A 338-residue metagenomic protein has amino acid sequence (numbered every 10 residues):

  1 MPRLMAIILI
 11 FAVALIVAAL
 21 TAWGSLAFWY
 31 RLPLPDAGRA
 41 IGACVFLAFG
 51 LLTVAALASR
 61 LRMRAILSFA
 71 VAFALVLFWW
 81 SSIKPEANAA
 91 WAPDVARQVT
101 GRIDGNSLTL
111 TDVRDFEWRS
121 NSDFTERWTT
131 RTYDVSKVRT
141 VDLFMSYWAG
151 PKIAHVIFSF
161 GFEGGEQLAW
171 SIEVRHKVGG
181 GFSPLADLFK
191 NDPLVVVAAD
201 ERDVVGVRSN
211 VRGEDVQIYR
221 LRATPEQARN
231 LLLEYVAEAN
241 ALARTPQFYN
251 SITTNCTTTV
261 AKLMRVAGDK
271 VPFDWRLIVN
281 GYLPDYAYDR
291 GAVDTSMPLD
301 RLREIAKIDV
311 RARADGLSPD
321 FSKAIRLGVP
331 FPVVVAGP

Functional and structural regions predicted by a protein language model:
P2-T53, V236-P338: Activation targets extended, charge/polar-rich intrinsically disordered C-terminal tails
L26-D36, S59-R62, E86, A90: Juxtamembrane transmembrane-helix termini
C44-A70: Cytosolic-side transmembrane helix boundary signature
R62-P85: Internal/C-terminal transmembrane anchor helices
K84-D104: Alpha-helical transmembrane signal-anchor/signal-peptide segments
I103-S107, G161-G165, A223-A228: A short, structured loop/turn motif at beta-sheet edges
L108, R119-V216: Glycine-rich catalytic cores of cysteine/serine-nucleophile enzymes that process amide/ester linkages in cell-envelope
S183-P184, N191-V266, P272: Soluble catalytic domains of enzymes that build or remodel membrane lipids, polysaccharides, and related
